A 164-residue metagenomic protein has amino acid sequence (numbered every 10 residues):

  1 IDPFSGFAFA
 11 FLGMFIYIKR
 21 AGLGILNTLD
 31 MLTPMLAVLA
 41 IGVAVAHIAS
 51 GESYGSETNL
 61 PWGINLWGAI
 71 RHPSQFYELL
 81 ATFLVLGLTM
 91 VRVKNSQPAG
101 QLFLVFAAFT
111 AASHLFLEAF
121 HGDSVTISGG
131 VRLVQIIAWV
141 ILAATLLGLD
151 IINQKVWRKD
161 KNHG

Functional and structural regions predicted by a protein language model:
I1-G164: A feature for loop-to-transmembrane-helix boundaries and adjacent hydrophobic helices in multi-pass integral membrane
